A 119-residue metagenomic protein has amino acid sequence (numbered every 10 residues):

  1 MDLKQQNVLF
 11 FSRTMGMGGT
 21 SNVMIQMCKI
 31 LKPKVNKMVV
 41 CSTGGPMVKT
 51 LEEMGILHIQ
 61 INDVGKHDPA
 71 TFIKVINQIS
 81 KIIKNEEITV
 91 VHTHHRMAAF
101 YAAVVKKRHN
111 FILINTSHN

Functional and structural regions predicted by a protein language model:
M1-N119: Membrane-interface segments of envelope glycosyltransferases acting on lipid-linked substrates or membrane lipids
